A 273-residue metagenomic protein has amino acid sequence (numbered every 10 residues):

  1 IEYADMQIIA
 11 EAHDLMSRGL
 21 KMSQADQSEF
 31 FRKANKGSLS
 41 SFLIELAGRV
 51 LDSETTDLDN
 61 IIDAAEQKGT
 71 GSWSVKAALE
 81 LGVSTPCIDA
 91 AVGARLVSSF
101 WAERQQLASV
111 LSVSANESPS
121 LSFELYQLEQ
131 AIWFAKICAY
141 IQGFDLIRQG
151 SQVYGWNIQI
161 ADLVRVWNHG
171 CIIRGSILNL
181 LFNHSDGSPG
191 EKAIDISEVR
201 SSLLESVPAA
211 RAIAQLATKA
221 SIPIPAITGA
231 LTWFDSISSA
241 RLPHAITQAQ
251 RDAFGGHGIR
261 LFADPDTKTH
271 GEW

Functional and structural regions predicted by a protein language model:
E2-Y3, S236: Glycine-rich phosphate/pyrophosphate-binding beta-alpha loops
Y3-K219, P223-I224: C-terminal substrate-binding/catalytic lobe of Rossmann-fold NAD(P)-dependent dehydrogenases
L204, A209-W273: C-terminal amphipathic alpha-helical interaction region
